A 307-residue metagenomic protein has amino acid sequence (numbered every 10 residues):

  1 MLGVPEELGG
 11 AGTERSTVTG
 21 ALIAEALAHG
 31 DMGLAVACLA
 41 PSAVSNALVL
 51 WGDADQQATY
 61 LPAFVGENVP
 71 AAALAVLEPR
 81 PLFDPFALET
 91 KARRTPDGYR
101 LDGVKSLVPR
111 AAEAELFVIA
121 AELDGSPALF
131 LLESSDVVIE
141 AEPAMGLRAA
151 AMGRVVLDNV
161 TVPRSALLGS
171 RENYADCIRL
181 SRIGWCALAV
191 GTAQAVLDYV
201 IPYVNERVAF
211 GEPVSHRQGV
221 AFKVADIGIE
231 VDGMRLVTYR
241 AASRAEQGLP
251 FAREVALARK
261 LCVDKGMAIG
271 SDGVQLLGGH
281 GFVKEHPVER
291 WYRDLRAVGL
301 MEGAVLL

Functional and structural regions predicted by a protein language model:
M1-N68, V108-L116, A245, R290-R293: Internal helix-loop-helix
V4, Y239, S243, F251 (+1 more regions): A glycine-biased, small/acidic residue-tolerant capping/turn segment at secondary-structure junctions
L22-I23, A43, L277-L307: Glycine-rich phosphate/cofactor-binding loops in nucleotide/flavin-utilizing enzymes
H29, I139-D232, V298, L307: Glycine-rich beta->alpha junctions and the first turn(s) of the following alpha-helix
E67-P79: A short, Trp-centered hydrophobic/proline-enriched beta-strand micro-motif
T90-R93: A structural signal for short hydrophobic beta-strand segments in well-ordered beta-sheet cores
D102-V138: A short core secondary-structure module
I201, N205-P213, G228-L261, V274-G279: C-terminal helix-coil-helix/basic helical segment that borders enzyme active sites and/or dimer interfaces and provides
